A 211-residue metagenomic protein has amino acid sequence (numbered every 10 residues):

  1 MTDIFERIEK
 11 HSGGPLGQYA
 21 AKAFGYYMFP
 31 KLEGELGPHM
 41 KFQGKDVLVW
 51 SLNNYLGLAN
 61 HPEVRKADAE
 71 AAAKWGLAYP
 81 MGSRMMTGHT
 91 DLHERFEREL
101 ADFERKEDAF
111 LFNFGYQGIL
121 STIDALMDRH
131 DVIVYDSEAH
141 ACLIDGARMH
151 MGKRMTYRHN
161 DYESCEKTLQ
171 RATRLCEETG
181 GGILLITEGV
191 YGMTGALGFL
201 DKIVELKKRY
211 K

Functional and structural regions predicted by a protein language model:
S12-A78: N-terminal "arm"/small-domain region of PLP-dependent enzymes with the aminotransferase-like
G57-L58, M85-H89, A141, Y162-E163 (+1 more regions): Short, small-residue-enriched loops and turns at beta-alpha junctions that line or gate enzyme active sites
K66, A73-F114: Conserved N-terminal alpha-helix of the aminotransferase class I/II PLP-enzyme fold
T122-A141: Conserved PLP-anchoring active-site segment centered on the Schiff-base-forming lysine
R129, M149-M151, Y210: Short, structured coil segments at secondary-structure junctions
C142-H150: Active-site-proximal loop->helix
M155, N160-K211: Active-site phosphate-binding strand-loop segment of PLP-dependent enzymes
